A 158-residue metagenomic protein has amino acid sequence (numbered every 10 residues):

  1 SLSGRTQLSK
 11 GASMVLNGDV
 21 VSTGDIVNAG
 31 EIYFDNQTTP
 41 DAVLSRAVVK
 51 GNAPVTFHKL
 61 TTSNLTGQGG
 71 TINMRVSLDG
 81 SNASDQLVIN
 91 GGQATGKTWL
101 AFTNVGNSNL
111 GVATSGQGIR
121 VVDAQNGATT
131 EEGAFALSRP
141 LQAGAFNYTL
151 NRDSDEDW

Functional and structural regions predicted by a protein language model:
S1-K97, T103, S108-W158: Extracellular beta-solenoid/beta-roll
